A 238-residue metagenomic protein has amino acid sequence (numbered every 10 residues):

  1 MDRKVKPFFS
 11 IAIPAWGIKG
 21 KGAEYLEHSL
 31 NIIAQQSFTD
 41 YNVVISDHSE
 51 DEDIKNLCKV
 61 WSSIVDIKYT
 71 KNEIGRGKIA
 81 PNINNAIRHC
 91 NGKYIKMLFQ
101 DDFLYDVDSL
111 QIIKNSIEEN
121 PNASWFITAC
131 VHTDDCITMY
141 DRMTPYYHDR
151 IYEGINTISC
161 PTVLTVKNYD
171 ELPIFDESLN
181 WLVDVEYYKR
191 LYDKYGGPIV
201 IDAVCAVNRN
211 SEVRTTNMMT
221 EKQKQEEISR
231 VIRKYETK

Functional and structural regions predicted by a protein language model:
P7-S10, N42, E186: Cell-envelope/extracellular polymer assembly enzymes that use nucleotide-activated donors
A12, T128, P145-E227: Conserved nucleotide-sugar donor-binding catalytic segment
I18-Q35: Short, well-formed alpha-helical segments that are part of the catalytic scaffolds of diverse glycosyltransferases
L30-I74: Acidic donor-binding segment of Leloir-type glycosyltransferases
E73-C90: Glycine-rich, basic loop-to-helix element that forms the pyrophosphate-binding segment of sugar-nucleotide handling
I95: Short aromatic/hydrophobic "clamp" motif used to bind/position activated sugar donors
F99-F103: The conserved acidic donor/metal-binding loop of glycosyltransferases
V107-M139: Conserved donor NDP-sugar-binding/catalytic core segment of glycosyltransferases
